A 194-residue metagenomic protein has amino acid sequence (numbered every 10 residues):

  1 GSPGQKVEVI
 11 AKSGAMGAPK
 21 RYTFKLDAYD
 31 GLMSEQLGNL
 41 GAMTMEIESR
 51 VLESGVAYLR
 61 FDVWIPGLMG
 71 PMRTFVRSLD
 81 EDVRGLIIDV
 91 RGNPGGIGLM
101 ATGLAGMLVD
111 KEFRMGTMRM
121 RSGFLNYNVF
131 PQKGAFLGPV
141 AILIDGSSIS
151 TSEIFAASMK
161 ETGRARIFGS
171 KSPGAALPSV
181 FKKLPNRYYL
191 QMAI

Functional and structural regions predicted by a protein language model:
S2-L190: Cleft-lining beta-strand/loop regions that shape enzyme active-site pockets
M192-I194: Short acidic, Pro/Gly- and aromatic-enriched capping/linker segments at domain boundaries
